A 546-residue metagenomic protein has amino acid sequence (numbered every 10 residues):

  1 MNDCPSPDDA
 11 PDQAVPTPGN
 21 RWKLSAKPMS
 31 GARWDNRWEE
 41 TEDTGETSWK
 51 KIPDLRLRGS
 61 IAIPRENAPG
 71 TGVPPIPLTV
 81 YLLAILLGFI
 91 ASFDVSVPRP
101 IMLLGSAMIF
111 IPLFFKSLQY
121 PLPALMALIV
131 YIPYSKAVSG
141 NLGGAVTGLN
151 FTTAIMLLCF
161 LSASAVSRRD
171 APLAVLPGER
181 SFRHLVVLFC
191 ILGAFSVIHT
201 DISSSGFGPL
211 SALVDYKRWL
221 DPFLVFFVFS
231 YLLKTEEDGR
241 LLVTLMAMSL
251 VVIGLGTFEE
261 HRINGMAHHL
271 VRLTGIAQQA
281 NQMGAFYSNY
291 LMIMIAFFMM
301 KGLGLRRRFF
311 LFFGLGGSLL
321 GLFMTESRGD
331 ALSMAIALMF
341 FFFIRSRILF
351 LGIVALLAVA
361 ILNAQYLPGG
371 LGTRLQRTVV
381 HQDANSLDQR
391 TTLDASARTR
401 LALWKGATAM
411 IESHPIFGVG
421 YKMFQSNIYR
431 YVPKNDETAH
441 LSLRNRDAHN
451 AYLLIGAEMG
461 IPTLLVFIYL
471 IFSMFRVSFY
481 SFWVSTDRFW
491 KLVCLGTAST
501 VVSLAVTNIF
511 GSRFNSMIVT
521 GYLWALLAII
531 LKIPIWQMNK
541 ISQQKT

Functional and structural regions predicted by a protein language model:
N2-S6, R33, R37, E46-K50 (+13 more regions): Alpha-helical transmembrane segments of multi-pass inner-membrane proteins
V95-S106, Q119-L125, A145-T147, R240 (+4 more regions): Short, aromatic-rich membrane-interface segments at the entry and exit of alpha-helical transmembrane domains
P98-F110, I132-S135, V146-V166, Y216-V225 (+4 more regions): Membrane-embedded alpha-helical segments of multi-pass membrane proteins, especially the transmembrane helices
P112-D215: N-terminal hydrophobic segments of proteins, predominantly signal-anchor/transmembrane helices of inner/organellar
G140, G208-W219, V271-G284, N450: Short aromatic-rich membrane-water interface segments that cap or initiate transmembrane helices in multi-pass membrane
N264, L320, M324, R345-T391 (+3 more regions): A membrane-periplasm/extracellular boundary helix in multi-pass inner-membrane enzymes that assemble envelope glycans
A267-T274, L387-K405, S413, F417-M459 (+1 more regions): Long extracytoplasmic/lumenal interhelical loops at the membrane interface of multi-pass membrane proteins
L338, L470, L495-T546: Transmembrane alpha-helices of multi-pass inner-membrane enzymes
